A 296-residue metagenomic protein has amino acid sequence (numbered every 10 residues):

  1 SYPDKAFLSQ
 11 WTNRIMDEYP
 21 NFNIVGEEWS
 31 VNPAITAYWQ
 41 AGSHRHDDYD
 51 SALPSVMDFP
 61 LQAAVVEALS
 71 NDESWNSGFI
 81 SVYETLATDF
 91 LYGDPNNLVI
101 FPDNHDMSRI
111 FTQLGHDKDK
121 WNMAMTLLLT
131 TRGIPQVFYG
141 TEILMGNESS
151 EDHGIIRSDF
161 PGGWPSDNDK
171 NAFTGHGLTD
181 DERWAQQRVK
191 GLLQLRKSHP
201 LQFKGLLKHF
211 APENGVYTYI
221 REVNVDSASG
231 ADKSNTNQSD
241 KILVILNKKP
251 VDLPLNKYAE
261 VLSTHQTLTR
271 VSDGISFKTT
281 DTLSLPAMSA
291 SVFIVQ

Functional and structural regions predicted by a protein language model:
S1-G93, H116-K118, L127, L144-G191 (+5 more regions): Active-site-proximal helices and loops of the catalytic beta/alpha 8
N23-G26, V99-F101, L127-T130, P135-Y139 (+2 more regions): Structural recognition of the beta-strand scaffold that forms the well-ordered cores of secreted hydrolase catalytic
P95-H116: Active-site clefts of carbohydrate-active enzymes
H105, L128, G140, L192 (+2 more regions): Hydrophobic, well-ordered secondary-structure elements that form the walls of internal hydrophobic environments
M107-I110, T130, E151-D152, I156 (+3 more regions): Substrate-binding and catalytic surfaces of secreted/luminal carbohydrate-active proteins
Q194, H209-V261: Carbohydrate-binding surface patches
Y258-G274: Solvent-exposed beta-hairpin/edge-strand motifs
K278-Q296: C-terminal beta-strand-rich structural cap/linker in extracellular carbohydrate-active enzymes
